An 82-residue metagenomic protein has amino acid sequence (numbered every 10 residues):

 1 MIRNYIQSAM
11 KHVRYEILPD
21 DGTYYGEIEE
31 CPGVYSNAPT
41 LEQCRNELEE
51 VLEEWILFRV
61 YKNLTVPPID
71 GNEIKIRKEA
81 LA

Functional and structural regions predicted by a protein language model:
M1-R14, N46-A82: Short, charged, surface-exposed hinge/linker loops at domain edges that act as mobile lids or interdomain connectors
E16-E29: Short aromatic-glycine-(Arg/Gly/Cys) micro-motifs in beta-strand/loop hairpins
D20, C31, E79-L81: Generic structural motif
D21-G22, A38, G71-E73: Short linear motifs in intrinsically disordered/low-complexity regions
Y25, S36, V66: Short, flexible micro-motifs
E29-E30, Y61: Residue-level signal for pocket-adjacent positions within structured domains
P32-Q43: A short, exposed loop/beta-hairpin motif centered on an aromatic-Gly-Thr core
